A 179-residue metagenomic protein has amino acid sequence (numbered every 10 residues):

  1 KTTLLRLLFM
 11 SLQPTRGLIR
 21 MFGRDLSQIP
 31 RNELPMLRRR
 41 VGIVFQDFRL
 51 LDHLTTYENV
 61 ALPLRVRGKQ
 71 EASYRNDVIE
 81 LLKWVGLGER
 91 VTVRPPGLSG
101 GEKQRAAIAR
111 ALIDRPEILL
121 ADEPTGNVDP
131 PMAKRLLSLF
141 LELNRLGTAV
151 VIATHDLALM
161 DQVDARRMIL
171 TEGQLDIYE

Functional and structural regions predicted by a protein language model:
F9: Helix-to-loop junction immediately C-terminal to a conserved catalytic motif
G17-D25: Conserved ABC transporter NBD signature motif
L26-G42, L143-R145: ABC ATPase NBD coupling module
L54-L62: Short coil-to-helix segment of the ABC ATPase nucleotide-binding domain corresponding to the Q-loop/switch region
R94-L98, E102-Q104: Conserved ABC ATPase signature
R115: Conserved catalytic motifs of ABC-family nucleotide-binding domains
L119-D122: Catalytic Walker B motif of ABC-type/P-loop ATPase nucleotide-binding domains
